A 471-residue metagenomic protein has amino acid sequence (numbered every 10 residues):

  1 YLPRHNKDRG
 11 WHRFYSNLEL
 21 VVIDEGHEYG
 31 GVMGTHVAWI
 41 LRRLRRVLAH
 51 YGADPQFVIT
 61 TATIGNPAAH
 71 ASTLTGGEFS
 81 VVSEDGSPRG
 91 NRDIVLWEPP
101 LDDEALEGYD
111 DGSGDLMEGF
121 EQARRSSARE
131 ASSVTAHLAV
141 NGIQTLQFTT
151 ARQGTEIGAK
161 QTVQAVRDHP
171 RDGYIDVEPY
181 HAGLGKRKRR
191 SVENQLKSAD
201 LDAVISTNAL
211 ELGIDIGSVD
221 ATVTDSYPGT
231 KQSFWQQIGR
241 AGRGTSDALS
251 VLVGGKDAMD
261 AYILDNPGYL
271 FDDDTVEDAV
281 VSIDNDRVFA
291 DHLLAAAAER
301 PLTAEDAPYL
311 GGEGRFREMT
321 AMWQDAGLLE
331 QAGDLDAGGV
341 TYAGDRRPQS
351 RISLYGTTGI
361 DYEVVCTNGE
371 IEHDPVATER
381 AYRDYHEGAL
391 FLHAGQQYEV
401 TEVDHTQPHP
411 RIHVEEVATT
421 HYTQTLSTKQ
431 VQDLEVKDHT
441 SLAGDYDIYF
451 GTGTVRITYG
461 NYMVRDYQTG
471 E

Functional and structural regions predicted by a protein language model:
Y1-E19, Q195: Conserved helix/coil segment N-terminal to the catalytic DExD/H
G10-H12, L20, H27-P88: Post-DEXD/H (motif II) to motif III coupling segment of the RecA-like Helicase ATP-binding lobe
D24-E25, S226: Walker B catalytic acidic pair
Q56, T60, I64-R152, D257 (+2 more regions): Conserved interdomain linker/interface between the two RecA-like ATPase lobes of SF2 helicase motors
A71, G90, S126-S127, S132 (+2 more regions): Conserved C-terminal RecA-like helicase domain
D172-K186, R190, K197-A261: Conserved RecA-like helicase motor core of SF1/SF2 enzymes
D247-S250, K256-D273, S282, R287-T303 (+1 more regions): Extended Lys/Arg-rich polyanion-binding regions
D278, S282-A337: Extended, domain-scale alpha-helical bundle/helix-rich regions
